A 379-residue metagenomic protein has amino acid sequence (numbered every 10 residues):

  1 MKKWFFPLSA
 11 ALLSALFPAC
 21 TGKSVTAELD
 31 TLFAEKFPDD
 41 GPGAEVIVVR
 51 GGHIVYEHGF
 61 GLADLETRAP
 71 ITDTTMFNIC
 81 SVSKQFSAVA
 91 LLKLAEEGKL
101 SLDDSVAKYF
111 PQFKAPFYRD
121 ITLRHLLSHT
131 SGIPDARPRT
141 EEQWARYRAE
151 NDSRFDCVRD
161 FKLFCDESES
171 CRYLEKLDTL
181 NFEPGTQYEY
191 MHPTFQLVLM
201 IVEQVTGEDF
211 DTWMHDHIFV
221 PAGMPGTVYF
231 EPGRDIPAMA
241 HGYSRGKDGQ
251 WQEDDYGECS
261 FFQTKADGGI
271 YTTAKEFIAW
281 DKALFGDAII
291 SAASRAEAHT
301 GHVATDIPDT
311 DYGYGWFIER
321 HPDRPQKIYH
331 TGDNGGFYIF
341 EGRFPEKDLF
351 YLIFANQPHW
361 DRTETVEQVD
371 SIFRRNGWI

Functional and structural regions predicted by a protein language model:
M1-T26: Bacterial Sec-dependent N-terminal signal peptides
C20-G59, E203-E208, T212-D216, V220 (+1 more regions): Catalytic loop of the DD-peptidase/beta-lactamase superfamily, centered on the K-T-G motif and neighboring
V46-H53, N78-S101, S105, L126 (+4 more regions): Alpha-helical scaffold elements that line and support the substrate/ligand-binding pocket of soluble hydrolases
I54-D64, C165-Y173, R245-G249: Short alpha-helical hairpin
V55, F113-I121, G132-R139, P221-E231 (+1 more regions): Secretory-pathway/luminal and periplasmic proteins that interact with or process carbohydrate-rich
L65-Y190: Active-site-proximal loop and beta-strand segments within enzyme catalytic domains
R137-W144, R148-D235, T264-I278: Catalytic-site signature segments of enzymes, centered on catalytic residues
I236-E253: Mobile, glycine-enriched helix-loop/loop "lid" segments at the mouths of ligand-binding/catalytic clefts that gate
